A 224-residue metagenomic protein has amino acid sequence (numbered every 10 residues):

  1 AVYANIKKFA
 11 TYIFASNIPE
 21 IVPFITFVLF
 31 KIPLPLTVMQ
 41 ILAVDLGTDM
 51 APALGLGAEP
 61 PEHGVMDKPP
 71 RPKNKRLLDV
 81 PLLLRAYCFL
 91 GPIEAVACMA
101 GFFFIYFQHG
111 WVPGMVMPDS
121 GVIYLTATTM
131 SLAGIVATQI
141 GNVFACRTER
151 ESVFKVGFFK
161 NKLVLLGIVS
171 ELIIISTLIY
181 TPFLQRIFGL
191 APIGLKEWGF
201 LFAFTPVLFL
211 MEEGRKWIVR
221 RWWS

Functional and structural regions predicted by a protein language model:
A1-E151: Membrane-embedded transport module
A15, G57, A133-S224: C-terminal transmembrane module of polytopic membrane proteins
